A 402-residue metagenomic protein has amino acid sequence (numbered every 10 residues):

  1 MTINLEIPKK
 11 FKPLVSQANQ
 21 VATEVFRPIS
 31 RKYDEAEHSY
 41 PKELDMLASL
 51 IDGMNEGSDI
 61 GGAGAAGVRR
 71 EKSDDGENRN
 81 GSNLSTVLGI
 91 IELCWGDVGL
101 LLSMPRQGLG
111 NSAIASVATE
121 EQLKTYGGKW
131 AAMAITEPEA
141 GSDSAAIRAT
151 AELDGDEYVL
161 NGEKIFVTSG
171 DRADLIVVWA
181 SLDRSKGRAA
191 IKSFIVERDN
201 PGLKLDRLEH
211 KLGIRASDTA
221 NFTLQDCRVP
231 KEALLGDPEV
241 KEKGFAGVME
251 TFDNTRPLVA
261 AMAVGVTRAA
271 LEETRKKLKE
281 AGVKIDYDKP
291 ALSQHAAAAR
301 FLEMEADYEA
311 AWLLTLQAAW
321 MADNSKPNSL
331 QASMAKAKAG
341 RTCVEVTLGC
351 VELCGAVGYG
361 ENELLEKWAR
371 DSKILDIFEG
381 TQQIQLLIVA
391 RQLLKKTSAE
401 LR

Functional and structural regions predicted by a protein language model:
M1-S103, T125, K396-R402: Amphipathic, small/basic residue-rich leader segments at the start of a protein or domain
T2-N4, G89, C354-R402: Glycine-rich phosphate/cofactor-binding loops in nucleotide/flavin-utilizing enzymes
I3-L14, D206-Y308, L375, E400: Glycine-rich beta->alpha junctions and the first turn(s) of the following alpha-helix
R27-H38, K279, V283, E305-K338 (+1 more regions): C-terminal helix-coil-helix/basic helical segment that borders enzyme active sites and/or dimer interfaces and provides
V98, A140, I165-D171, I214 (+2 more regions): Glycine-rich phosphate/pyrophosphate-binding beta-alpha loops
G128-E137: A short, Trp-centered hydrophobic/proline-enriched beta-strand micro-motif
A149-E152: A structural signal for short hydrophobic beta-strand segments in well-ordered beta-sheet cores
E157, N161-L205: A short core secondary-structure module
